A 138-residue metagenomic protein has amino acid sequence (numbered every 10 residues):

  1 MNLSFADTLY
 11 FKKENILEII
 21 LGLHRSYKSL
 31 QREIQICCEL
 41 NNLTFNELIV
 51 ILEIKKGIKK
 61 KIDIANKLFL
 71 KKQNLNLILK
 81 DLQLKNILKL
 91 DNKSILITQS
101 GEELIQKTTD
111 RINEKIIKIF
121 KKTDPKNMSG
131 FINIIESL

Functional and structural regions predicted by a protein language model:
M1-F11, K121, P125-L138: C-terminal regulatory/oligomerization modules of transcriptional regulators
M1-N41, N86-I87, S94-I97, E103: N-terminal leader segment of winged-helix/HTH proteins
E14, F45, F69-Q73, N92 (+1 more regions): Residues at secondary-structure transition points
R32-N74: N-terminal helix-turn-helix DNA-binding core of bacterial DNA-binding proteins
L52-K56, T109, E136: Short, locally clustered residues in the helix-turn-helix/winged-helix DNA-binding domain
K80-N133: Charged, amphipathic alpha-helical coiled-coil/dimerization segments
